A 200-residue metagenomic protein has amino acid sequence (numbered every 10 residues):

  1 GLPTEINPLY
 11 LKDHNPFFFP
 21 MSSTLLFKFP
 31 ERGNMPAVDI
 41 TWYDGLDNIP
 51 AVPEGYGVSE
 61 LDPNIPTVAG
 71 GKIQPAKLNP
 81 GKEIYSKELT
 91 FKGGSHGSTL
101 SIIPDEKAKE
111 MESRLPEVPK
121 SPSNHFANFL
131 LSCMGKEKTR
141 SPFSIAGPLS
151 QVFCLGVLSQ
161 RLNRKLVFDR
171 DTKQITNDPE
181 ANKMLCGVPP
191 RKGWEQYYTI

Functional and structural regions predicted by a protein language model:
G1-S144, S150-I200: Contiguous beta-strand/loop segments that form the cofactor/metal-binding neighborhood of enzyme cores
